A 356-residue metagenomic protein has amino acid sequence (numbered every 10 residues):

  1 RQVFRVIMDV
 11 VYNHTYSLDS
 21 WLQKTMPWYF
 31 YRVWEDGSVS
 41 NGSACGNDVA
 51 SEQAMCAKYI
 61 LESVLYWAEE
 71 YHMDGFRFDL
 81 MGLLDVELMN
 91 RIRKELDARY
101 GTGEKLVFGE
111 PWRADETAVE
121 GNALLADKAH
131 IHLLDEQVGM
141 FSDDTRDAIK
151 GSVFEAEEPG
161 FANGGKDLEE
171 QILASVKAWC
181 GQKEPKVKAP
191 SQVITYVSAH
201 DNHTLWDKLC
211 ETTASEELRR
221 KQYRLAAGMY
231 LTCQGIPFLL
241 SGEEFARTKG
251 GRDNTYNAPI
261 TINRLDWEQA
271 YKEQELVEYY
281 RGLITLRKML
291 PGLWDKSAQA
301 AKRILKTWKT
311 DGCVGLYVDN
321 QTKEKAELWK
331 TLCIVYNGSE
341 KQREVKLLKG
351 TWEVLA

Functional and structural regions predicted by a protein language model:
R1-Y71, M81-Y100, L106, A118: Substrate-binding/active-site clefts of carbohydrate-active enzymes
Q2, L80-V187, E243-G282, L348: Active-site-proximal helices and loops of the catalytic beta/alpha 8
V3, H14-T15, Y71, L88 (+7 more regions): A generic secondary-structure signal for well-formed alpha-helical elements
R5, A54-L61, D74, G82-N90 (+4 more regions): Conserved structured core elements
V6-M8, F76, V107-G109, I194-T195 (+1 more regions): Hydrophobic faces of well-ordered beta-strands that scaffold small-molecule active sites in alpha/beta enzyme cores
Y12, R77, R247: Short active-site segment of divalent metal-dependent hydrolases/proteases that encodes the spacing between
K188-E353: Loop/helix patches that line or flank the sugar-binding groove of alpha-linked glycan CAZymes
